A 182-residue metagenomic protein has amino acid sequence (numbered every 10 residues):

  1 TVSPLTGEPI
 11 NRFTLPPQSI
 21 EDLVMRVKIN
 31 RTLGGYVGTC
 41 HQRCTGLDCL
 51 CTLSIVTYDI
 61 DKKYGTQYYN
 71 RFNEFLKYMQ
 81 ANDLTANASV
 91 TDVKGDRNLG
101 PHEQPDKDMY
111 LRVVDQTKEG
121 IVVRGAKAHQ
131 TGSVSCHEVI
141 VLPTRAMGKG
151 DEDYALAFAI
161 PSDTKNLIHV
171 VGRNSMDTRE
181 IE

Functional and structural regions predicted by a protein language model:
T1-V56, A86, T91-R97, P105: Structured, charged N-terminal subsegments at the starts of enzyme catalytic cores and at intra-chain domain/subunit
V2-N11, E74-Y78, T164, M176-T178: Short, charge-rich amphipathic segments
R43-V122, A126: Contiguous, non-catalytic segments that form substrate-binding/exosite surfaces or channel walls
A88, V93-E182: FAD-binding core of flavoproteins
